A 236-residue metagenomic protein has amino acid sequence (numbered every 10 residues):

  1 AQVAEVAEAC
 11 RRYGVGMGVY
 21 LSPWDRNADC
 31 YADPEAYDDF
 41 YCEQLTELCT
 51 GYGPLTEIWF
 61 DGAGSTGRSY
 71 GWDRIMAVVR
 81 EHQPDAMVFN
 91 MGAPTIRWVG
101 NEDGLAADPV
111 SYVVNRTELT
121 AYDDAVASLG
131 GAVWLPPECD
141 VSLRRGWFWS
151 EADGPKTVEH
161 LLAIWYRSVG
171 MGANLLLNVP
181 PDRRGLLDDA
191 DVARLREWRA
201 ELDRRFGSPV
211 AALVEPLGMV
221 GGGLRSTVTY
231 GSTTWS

Functional and structural regions predicted by a protein language model:
A1-S236: Mature catalytic domains of secreted/periplasmic carbohydrate-active enzymes
